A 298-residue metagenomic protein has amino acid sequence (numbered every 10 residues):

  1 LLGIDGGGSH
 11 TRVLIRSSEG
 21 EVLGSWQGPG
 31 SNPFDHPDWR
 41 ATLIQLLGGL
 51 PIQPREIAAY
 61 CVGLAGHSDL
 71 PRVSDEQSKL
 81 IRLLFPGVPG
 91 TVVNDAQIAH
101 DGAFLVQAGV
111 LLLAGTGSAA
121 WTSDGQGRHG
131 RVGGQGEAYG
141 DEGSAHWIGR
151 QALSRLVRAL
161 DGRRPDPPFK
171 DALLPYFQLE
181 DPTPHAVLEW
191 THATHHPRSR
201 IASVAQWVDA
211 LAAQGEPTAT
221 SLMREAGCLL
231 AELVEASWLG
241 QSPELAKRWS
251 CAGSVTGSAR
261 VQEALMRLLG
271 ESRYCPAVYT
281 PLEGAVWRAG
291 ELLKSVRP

Functional and structural regions predicted by a protein language model:
L1-E56, A103-V110, S154-P298: ATP-binding/phosphotransfer module of carbohydrate and carboxylate kinases, centering on a glycine-rich
N32, G48-T91, A103-F104, E189-W190: Short beta-strand-loop/turn "lid" adjacent to the catalytic site in phosphate-handling enzymes
C61-S68, A114-G117, K247-S258: Glycine-rich beta-strand-to-loop/alpha-helix junction loops that act as flexible
H67, G134-E142, E271-A277: A short glycine/serine-rich beta->alpha loop
I81-P89, G127-G136, M266-R273: Glycine/charged-rich beta-loop-alpha catalytic/anionic-binding loops adjacent to active sites
G87-L111, R128: Conserved phosphate-binding catalytic cores of ATP/NTP-utilizing and phosphoryl-transfer enzymes
G90-I98, L113-A114, Y274-E283: Active-site nucleophile and cofactor-binding loops and adjacent substrate-binding regions of central metabolic enzymes
Q107-A159, R163: Glycine-rich phosphate-binding loop of actin/hexokinase-like ATP-binding domains
